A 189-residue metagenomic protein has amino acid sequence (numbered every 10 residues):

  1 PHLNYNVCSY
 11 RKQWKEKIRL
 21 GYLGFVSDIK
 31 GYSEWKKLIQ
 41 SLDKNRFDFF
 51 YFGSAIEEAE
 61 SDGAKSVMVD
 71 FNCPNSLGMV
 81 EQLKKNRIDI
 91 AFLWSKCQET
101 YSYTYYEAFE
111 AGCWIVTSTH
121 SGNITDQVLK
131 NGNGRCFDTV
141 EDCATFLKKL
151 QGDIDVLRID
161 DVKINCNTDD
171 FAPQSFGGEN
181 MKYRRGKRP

Functional and structural regions predicted by a protein language model:
L3-N75: Conserved catalytic-core segment of nucleotide-activated headgroup transferases in glycan assembly
C8, T145-P189: C-terminal alpha-helical cap of glycosyltransferases
M79-K85, F146-L150: Short amphipathic alpha-helix with an adjacent loop that forms part of the alpha/beta core around
V80-E81, Y105-E110, T125-D126: Short alpha-helical segment that forms part of, or immediately flanks, the ligand-binding pocket in carbohydrate-active
N86-D89, E107-W114, K130: Conserved donor-binding/catalytic loop of nucleotide-activated donor transferases
A91-Y103, T119, T125-D126: Nucleotide-sugar-dependent
Q127-R135: Acidic, glycine-centered active-site loop in nucleotide-sugar glycosyltransferases
G134-D142, Q151: Conserved acidic donor-binding segment of nucleotide-sugar-dependent glycosyltransferases
